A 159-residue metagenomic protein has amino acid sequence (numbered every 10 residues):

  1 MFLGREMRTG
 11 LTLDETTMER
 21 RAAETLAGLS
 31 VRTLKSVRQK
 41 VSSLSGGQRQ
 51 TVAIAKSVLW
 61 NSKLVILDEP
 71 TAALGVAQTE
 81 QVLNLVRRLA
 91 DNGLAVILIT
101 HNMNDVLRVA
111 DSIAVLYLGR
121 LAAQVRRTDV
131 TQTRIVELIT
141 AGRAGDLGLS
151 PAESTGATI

Functional and structural regions predicted by a protein language model:
M1-I159: Glycine-rich phosphate-binding loops of nucleotide-dependent enzymes
